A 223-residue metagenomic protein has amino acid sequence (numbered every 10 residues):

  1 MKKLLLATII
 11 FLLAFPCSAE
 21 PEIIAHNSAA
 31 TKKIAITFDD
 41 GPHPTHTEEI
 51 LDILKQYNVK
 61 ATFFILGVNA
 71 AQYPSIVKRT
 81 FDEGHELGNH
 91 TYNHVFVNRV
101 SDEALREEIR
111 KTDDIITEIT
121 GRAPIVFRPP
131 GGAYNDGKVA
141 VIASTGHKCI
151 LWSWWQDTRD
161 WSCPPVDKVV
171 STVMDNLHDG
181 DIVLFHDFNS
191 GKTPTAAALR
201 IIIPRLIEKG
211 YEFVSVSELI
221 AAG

Functional and structural regions predicted by a protein language model:
L4-L13: Sec-dependent N-terminal signal peptides
F15-A19: Sec/Tat signal peptide C-region and signal peptidase I cleavage site
E20-V100, A104, E108-I115, A221: Active-site beta->alpha N-cap acidic-glycine motif
P21-S28, Y57, N69-A71, T193-G223: C-terminal domain-boundary segment and adjacent tail
A35, N89-T91, L151-W155, I182-D187: Short beta-strands and strand-loop turn motifs
L51-K60, F64, E86, D102-D136 (+4 more regions): CE4/NodB-like, metal-dependent polysaccharide N-deacetylase domain that modifies extracellular/periplasmic N-acetylated
V95-V100, T158-D160, F185: A short acidic, helix-capping loop that chelates divalent metal ions and anchors anionic groups
I125, A133, V139-N176, G210-A222: His/Asp/Glu-enriched short active-site or ligand-binding loop at hydrolase and phosphoryl-transfer sites
